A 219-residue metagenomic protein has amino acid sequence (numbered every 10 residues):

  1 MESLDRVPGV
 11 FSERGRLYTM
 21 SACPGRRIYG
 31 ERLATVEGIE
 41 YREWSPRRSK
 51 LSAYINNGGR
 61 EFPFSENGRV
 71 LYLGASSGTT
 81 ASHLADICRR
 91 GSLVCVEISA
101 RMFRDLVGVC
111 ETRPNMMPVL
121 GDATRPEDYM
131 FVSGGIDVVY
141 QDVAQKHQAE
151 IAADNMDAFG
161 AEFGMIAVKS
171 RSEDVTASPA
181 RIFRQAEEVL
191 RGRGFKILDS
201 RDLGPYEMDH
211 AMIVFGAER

Functional and structural regions predicted by a protein language model:
M1-Y41: N-terminal auxiliary segments of SAM/dcSAM-dependent transferases
D5-P8, P24, I28-E31, S45-R69: Conserved alpha-helix/loop element of class I SAM-dependent methyltransferases that forms part of the SAM/SAH-binding
F64-S76, V94: Conserved class I S-adenosyl-L-methionine
S65, C88-R89, D157-E162: Helix-to-beta-strand junctions that scaffold the AdoMet/dcAdoMet cofactor pocket in Class I SAM-dependent enzymes
S76-R90: Conserved SAM-binding loop of SAM-dependent methyltransferases across substrates and taxa, primarily the Class I
R90-V96: Short beta-strand element of Class I
V96-Q148: S-adenosyl-L-methionine
A153-G216: C-terminal substrate-binding/active-site "lid" region of AdoMet-derived donor-dependent transferases
